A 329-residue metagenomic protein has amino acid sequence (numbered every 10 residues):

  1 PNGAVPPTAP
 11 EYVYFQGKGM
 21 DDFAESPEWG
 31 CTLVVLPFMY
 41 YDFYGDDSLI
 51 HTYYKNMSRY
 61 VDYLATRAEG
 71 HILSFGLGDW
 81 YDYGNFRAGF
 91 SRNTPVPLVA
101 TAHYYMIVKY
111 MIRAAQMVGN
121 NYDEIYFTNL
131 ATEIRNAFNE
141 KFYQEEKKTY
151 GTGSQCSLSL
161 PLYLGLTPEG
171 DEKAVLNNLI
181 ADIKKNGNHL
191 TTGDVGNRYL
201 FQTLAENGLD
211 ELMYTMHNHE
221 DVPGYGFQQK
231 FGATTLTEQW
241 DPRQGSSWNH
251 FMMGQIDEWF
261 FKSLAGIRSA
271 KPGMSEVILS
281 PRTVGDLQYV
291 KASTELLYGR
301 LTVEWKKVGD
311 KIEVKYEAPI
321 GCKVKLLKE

Functional and structural regions predicted by a protein language model:
P1-E11, F43-A102, A115-Y163, G170 (+3 more regions): Active-site acid/base region of carbohydrate-active enzymes
P1-P27, P37: Structured core of small recognition/catalytic domains
Q16-G30, F86-H103, E140-L158, L164 (+2 more regions): Solvent-exposed loop and edge beta-strand segments that line ligand/cofactor-binding and catalytic clefts
L33-L49, A102-N120, S159-G170, Y199-N207 (+1 more regions): Well-ordered alpha-helical scaffold segments within catalytic/enzyme domains
G45, E69, Q116, Y143 (+8 more regions): Hydrophobic alpha-helix feature that most strongly marks membrane-spanning transmembrane helices and their immediate
E69-A88, G170-K184, H189, D221-E238: Flexible glycine/proline-rich, aromatic-decorated loop/lid segments
N129, E211-E329: Non-catalytic C-terminal accessory modules of carbohydrate-active enzymes
K185-G224, F231: Repeat-solenoid scaffold signature
